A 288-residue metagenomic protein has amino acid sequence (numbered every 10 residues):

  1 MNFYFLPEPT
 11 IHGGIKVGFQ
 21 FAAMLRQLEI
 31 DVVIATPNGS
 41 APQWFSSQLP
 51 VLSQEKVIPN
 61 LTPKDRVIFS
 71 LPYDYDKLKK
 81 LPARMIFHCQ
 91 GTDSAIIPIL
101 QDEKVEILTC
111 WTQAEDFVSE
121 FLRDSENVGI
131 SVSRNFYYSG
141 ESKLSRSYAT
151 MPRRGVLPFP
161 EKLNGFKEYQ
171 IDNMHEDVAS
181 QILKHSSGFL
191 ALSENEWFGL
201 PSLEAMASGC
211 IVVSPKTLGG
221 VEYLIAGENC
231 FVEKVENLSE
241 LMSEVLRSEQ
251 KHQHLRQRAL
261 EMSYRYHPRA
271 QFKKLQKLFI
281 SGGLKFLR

Functional and structural regions predicted by a protein language model:
L6-V17: A short, glycine/small-residue-rich beta-strand->loop->alpha-helix junction that serves as a flexible
V17, C110, A114-S180: Conserved catalytic-core segment of nucleotide-activated headgroup transferases in glycan assembly
V33, G39-E103: Extended catalytic core of nucleotide-activated donor transferases of GT-like folds
S180, L203-A207, V221-E222: Short alpha-helical segment that forms part of, or immediately flanks, the ligand-binding pocket in carbohydrate-active
E194: Aromatic "clamp/platform" in nucleotide-sugar-dependent glycosyltransferases that forms part of the donor/acceptor
I211-S214: Short hydrophobic beta-strand element within catalytic cores of glycosyltransferases and related nucleotide-activated
A226-N237, E244-Q250: Conserved acidic donor-binding segment of nucleotide-sugar-dependent glycosyltransferases
E236, R247-F286: A charged, aromatic-enriched C-terminal amphipathic alpha-helix characteristic of glycosyltransferases across folds
